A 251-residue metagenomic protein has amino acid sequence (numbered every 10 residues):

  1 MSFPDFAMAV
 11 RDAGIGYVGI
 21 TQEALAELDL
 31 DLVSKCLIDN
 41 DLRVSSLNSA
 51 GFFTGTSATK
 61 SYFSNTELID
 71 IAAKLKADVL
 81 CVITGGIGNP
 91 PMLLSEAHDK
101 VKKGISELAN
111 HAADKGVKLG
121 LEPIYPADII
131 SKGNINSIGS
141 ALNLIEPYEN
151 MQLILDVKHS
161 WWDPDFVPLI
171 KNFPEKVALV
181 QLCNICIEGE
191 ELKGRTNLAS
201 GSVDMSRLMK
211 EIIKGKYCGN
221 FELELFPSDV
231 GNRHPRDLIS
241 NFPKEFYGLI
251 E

Functional and structural regions predicted by a protein language model:
M1-G14, D70, K76-D78, I135-L155 (+1 more regions): Histidine-acidic metal/acid-base catalytic patches
G19-I38, G88-L93: Glycine-rich, proline-tolerant flexible connector loops at the mouths of alpha/beta enzymes
I20, V44-S46, L121, L155 (+1 more regions): Hydrophobic residues in well-ordered beta-strands that form the structural core
Q22-A24, A50-F53, T84-G88, P123-A127 (+3 more regions): Active-site-proximal loop/turn and secondary-structure-junction residues that shape catalytic pockets, frequently
D31-D41, K103-A112, L169-N172, R207-E211: Catalytic-core regions built around general acid/base machinery
D41-F52: Short, structured active-site "lid" loops
G51-T59, S95, R195-A199: The substrate-binding groove and active-site-proximal loops of carbohydrate-active enzymes, especially glycoside
S57-Q152, W162-D163, D237: Active-site acidic/histidine proton-transfer and metal-coordination neighborhood in alpha/beta enzyme cores
